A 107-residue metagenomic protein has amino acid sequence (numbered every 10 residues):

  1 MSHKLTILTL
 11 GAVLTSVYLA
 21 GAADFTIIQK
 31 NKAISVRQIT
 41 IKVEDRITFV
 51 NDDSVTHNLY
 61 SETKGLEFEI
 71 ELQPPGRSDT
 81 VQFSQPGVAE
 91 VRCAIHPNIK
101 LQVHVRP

Functional and structural regions predicted by a protein language model:
S2-H3, I7, S16-P107: Extracytoplasmic copper-binding redox domains, predominantly the cupredoxin/blue-copper superfamily
L10-A12: Domain-edge interaction signal
